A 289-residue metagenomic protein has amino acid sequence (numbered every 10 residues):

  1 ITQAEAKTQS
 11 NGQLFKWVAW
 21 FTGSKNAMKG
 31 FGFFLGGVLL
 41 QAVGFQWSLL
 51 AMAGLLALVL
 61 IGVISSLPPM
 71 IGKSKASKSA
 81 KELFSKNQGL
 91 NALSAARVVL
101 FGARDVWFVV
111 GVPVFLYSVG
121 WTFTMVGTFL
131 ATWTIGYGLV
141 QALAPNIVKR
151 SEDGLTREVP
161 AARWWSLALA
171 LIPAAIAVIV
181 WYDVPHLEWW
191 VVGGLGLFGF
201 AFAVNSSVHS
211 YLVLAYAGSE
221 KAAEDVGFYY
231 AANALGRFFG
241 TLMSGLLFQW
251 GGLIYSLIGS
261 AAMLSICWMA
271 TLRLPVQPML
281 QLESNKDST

Functional and structural regions predicted by a protein language model:
I1-K25: Cytoplasmic helix-loop-helix junction between adjacent transmembrane helices in 12-TM secondary transporters
I1-T8, V204-A217: Intracellular juxtamembrane helix-capping segments at the cytosolic ends of symmetry-related transmembrane helices
L40, V140-P160, F248: Helix-to-loop junctions at the C-terminal end of transmembrane segments in multipass secondary transporters
W47-S65, Y255-R273: Symmetry-related core transmembrane helices of the 12-TM Major Facilitator Superfamily/SLC fold
S66-A103, S118, S288-T289: Juxtamembrane intracellular "pre-TM" segments in multi-pass secondary transporters
G89-W133: Helix-loop boundary and gating motifs at the non-cytosolic
V159-S206: C-terminal transmembrane helical hairpin of 12-TM major facilitator-type secondary transporters
K221-F248: A late C-terminal transmembrane helix in Major Facilitator Superfamily
